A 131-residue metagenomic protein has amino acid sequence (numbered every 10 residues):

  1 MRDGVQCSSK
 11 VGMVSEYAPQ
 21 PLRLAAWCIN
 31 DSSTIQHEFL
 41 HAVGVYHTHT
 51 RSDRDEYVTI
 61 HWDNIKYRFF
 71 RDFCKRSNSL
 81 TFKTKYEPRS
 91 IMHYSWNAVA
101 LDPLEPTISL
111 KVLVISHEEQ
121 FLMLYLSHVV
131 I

Functional and structural regions predicted by a protein language model:
M1-I131: Zinc-dependent metalloendopeptidases
